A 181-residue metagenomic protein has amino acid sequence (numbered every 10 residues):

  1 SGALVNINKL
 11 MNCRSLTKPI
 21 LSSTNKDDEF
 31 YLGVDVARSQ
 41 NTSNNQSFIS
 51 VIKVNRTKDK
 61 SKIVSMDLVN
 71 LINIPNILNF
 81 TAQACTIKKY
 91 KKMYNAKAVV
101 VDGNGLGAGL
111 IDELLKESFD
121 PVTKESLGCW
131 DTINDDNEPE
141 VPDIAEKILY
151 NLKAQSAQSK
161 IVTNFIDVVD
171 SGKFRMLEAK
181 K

Functional and structural regions predicted by a protein language model:
S1, D136-S171: Conserved P-loop NTPase catalytic core
S1-N134, S159, T163, S171-K181: RNase H-like, metal-dependent nuclease domains and their acidic two-metal-ion catalytic environment used
